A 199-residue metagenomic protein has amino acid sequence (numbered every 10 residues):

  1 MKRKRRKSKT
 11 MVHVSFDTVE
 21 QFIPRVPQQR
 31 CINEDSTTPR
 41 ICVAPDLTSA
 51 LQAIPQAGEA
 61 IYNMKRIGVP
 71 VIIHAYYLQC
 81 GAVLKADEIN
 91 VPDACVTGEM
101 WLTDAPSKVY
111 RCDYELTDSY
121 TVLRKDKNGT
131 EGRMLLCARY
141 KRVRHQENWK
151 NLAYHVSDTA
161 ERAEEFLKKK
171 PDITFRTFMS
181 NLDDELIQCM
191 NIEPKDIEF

Functional and structural regions predicted by a protein language model:
M1-C42, L51, P55-Y62: ADP-ribose/NAD+-binding catalytic cleft of ART/PARP-like enzymes
K7, D35-P39, L47-F199: Conserved NAD+-utilizing ADP-ribose enzyme module
